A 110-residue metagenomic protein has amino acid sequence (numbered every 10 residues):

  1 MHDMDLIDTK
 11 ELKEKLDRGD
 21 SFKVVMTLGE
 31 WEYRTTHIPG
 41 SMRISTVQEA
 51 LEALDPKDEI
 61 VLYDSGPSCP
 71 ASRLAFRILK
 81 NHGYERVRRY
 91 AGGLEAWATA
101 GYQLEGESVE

Functional and structural regions predicted by a protein language model:
M1-R34, E105-E110: Flexible, polar/low-complexity N-terminal or interdomain linker segments that lie immediately upstream of folded
D8, S45, A91: Short loop/edge segments at beta-strand edges and connector loops that shape dinucleotide/nucleotide cofactor-binding
G29, V47, G93-L94: A generic "binding-loop/recognition-motif" signal
T35, T99: Phosphate-coordinating loops and pocket residues in cytosolic domains that bind phosphorylated ligands
H37-P39, G83: Short, structured coil segments at secondary-structure junctions
M42-E49: Glycine-rich, highly charged phosphate/nucleotide-binding loops
L51-A98: Catalytic cysteine-centered active loop of the rhodanese-like fold, especially the PTP/DSP P-loop
